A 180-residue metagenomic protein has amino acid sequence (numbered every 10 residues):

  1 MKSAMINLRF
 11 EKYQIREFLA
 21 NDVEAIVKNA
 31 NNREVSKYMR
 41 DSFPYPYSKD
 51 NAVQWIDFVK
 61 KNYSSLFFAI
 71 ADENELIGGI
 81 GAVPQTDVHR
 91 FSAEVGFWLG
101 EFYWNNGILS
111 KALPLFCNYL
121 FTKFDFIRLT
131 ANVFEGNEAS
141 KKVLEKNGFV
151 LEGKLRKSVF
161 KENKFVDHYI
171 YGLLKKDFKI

Functional and structural regions predicted by a protein language model:
M1-E24, K28-R33, F67-I180: Acyl-donor (CoA/ACP) binding surface of acyl/acetyltransferases
I6-N7, P44-P46, S64: Proline-rich low-complexity regions
A20-V27, K49, V53, D57: An amphipathic alpha-helix signature
N32-V35, K61: Short helix-loop boundary/capping segments at the starts of domains
E34-I56: Conserved GNAT-fold acetyl-CoA-binding loop/helix
I56-A69: A short helix-loop-beta-strand connector motif used in the catalytic cores of GNAT acetyltransferases and, in some
